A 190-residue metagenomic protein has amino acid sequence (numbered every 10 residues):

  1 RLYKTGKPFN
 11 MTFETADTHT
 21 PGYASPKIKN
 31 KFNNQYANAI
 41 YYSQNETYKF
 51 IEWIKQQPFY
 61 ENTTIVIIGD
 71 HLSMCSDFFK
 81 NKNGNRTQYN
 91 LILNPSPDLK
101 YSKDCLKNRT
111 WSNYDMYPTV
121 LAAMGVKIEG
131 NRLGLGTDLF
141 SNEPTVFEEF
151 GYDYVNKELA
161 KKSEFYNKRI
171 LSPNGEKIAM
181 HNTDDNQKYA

Functional and structural regions predicted by a protein language model:
R1-A190: Solvent-exposed soluble domains appended to multi-pass membrane proteins
